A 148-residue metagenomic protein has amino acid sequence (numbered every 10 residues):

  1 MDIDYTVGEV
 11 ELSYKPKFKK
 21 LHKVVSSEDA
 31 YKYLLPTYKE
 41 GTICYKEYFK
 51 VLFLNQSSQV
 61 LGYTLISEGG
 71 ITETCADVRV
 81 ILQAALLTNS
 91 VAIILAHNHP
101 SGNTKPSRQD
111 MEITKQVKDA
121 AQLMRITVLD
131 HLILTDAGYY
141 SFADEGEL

Functional and structural regions predicted by a protein language model:
M1-P16, K32, N55, T72-L148: Active-site-proximal loop/helix of nucleotide/amide-processing enzymes and allied scaffolds
F18-V80, A84: Glycine-rich, small/polar surface segments that engage phosphate groups of diverse ligands
